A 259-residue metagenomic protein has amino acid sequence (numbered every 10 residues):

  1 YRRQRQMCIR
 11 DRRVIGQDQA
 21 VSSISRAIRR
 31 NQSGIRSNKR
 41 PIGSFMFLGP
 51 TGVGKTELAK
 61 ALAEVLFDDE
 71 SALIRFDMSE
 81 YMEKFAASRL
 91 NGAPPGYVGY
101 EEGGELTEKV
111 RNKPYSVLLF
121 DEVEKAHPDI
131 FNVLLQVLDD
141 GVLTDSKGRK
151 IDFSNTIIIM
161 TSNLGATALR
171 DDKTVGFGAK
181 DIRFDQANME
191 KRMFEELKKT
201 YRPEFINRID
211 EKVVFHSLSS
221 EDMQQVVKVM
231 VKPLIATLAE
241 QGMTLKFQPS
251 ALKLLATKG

Functional and structural regions predicted by a protein language model:
R2-Q6, R10-G259: AAA+ P-loop NTPase nucleotide-binding core of proteostasis motors
